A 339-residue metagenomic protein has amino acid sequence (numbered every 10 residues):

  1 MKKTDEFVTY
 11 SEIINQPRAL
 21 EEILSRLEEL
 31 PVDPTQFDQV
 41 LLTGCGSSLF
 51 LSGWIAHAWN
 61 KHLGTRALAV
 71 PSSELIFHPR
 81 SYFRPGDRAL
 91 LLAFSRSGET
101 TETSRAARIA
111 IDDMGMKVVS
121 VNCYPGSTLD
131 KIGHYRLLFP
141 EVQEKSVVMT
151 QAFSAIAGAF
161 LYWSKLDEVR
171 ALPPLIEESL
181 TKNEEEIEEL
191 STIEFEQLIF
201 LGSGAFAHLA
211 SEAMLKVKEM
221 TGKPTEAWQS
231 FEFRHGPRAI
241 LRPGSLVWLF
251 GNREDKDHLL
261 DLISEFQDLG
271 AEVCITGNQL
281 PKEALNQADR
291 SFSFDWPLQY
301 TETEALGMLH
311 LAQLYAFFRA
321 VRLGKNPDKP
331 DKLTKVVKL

Functional and structural regions predicted by a protein language model:
T4-F7, G133, E265, G270-T276 (+1 more regions): Phosphate-moiety recognition in structured ligand-binding domains
D5-F7, S11-E12, P17-P31, T35-D38 (+4 more regions): Active-site phosphate/pyrophosphate-binding segments
E6, W54-I55, E212, L309: Conserved phosphate/anionic-ligand binding catalytic regions in large, soluble enzymes, centered on
Q36-E177, N183-E184, S203, R238 (+1 more regions): Glycine-rich phosphate-binding loops that contact phosphosugars or nucleotide phosphates
